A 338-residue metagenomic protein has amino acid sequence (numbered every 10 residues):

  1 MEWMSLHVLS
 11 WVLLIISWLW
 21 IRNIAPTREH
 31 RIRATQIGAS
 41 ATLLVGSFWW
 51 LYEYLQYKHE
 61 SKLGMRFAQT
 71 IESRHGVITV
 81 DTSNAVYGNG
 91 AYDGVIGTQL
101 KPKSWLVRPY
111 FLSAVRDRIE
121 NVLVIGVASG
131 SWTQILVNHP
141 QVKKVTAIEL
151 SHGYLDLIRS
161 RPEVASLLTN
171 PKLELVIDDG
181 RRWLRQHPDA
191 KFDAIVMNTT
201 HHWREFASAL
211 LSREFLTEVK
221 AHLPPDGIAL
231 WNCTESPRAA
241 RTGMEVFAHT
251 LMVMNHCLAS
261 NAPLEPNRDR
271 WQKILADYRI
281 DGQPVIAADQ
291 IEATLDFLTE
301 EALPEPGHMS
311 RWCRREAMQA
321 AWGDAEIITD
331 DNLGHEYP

Functional and structural regions predicted by a protein language model:
M1-I24: Membrane-embedded alpha-helical segments of integral membrane proteins
S17-R22, I158, L167, T217 (+2 more regions): Charge-rich, low-complexity amphipathic helices in intrinsically disordered tails/linkers adjacent to domains
I21-L123, D179-Q186, H249-P338: Soluble small-group transferase modules, centered on the S-adenosyl donor enzyme superfamily
T98-A240, E245, T250-L251: The AdoMet/dcAdoMet-binding core of the Class I SAM-like
